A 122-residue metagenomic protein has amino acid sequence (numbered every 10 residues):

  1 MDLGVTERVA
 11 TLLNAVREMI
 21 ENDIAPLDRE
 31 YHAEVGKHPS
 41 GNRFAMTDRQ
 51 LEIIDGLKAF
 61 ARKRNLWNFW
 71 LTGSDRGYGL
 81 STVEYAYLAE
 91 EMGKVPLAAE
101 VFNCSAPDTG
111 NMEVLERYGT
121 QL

Functional and structural regions predicted by a protein language model:
M1-A106, R117: Amphipathic, small/basic residue-rich leader segments at the start of a protein or domain
P107-N111: N-terminal alpha-helical segment
M112-Y118: Flexible, glycine-rich active-site loops centered on histidine and acidic residues that chelate a metal or position
T120-L122: Structural helix-adjacent loops and short alpha-helical linkers that scaffold large soluble proteins
